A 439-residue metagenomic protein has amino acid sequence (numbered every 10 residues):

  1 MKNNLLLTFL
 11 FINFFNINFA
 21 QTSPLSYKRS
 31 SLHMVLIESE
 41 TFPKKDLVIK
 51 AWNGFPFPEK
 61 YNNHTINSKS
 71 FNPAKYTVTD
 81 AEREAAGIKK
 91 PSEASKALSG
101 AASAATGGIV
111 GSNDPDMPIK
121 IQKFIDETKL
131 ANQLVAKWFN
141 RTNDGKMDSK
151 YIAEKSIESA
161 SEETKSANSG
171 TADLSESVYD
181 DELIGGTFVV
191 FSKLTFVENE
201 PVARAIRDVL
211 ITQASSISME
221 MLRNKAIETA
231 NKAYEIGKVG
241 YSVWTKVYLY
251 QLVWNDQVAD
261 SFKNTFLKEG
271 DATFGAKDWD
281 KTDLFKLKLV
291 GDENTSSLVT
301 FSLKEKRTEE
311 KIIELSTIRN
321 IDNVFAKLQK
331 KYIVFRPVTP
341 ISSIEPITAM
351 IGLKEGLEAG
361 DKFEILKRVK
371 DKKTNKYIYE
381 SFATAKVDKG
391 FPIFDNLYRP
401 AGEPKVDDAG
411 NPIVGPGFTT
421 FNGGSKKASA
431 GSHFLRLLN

Functional and structural regions predicted by a protein language model:
N4-F14: Sec-dependent N-terminal signal peptides
F15-A20: Sec/Tat signal peptide C-region and signal peptidase I cleavage site
Q21-N439: Surface-exposed, polar/charged interaction patches used for macromolecular assembly or partner binding
